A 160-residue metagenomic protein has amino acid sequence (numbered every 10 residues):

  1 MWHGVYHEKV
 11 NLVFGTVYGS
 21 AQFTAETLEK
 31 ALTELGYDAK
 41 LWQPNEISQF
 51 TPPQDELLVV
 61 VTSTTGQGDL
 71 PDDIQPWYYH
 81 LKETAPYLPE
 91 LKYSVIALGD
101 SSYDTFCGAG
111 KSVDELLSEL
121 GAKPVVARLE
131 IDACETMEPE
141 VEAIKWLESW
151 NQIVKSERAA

Functional and structural regions predicted by a protein language model:
W2-N11, G19-F23, A31, L35 (+1 more regions): FMN-binding flavodoxin-like domain, especially the glycine-rich phosphate-binding loop
V13-G15, W42: Generic beta-strand/beta-sheet core signal
T33-Q49: A short, well-structured beta->alpha microelement
